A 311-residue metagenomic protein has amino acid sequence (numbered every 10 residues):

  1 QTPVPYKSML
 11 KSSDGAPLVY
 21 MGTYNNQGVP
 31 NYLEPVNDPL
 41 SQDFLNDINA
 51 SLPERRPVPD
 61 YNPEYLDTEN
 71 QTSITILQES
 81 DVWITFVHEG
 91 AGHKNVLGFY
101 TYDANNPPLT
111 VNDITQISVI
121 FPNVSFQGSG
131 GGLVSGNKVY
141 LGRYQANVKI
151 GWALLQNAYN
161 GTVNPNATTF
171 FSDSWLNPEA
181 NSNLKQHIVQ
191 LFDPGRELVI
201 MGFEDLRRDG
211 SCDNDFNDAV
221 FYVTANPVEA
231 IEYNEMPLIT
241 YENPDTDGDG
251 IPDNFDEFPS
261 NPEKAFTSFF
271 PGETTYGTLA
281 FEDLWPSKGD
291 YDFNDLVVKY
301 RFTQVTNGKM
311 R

Functional and structural regions predicted by a protein language model:
Q1-E257, P262-R311: Extracellular distal adhesion/interaction modules in secreted or cell-surface proteins
